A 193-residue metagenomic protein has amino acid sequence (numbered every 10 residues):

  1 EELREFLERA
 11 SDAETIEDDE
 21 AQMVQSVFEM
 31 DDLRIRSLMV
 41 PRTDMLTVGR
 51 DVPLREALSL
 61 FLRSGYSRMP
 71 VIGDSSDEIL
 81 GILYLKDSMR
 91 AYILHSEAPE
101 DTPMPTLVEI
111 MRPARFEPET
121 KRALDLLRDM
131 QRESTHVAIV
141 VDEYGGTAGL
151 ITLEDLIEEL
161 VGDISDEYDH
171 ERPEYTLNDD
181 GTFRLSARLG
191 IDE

Functional and structural regions predicted by a protein language model:
E2-E193: Soluble cytosolic regulatory domains appended to membrane proteins
